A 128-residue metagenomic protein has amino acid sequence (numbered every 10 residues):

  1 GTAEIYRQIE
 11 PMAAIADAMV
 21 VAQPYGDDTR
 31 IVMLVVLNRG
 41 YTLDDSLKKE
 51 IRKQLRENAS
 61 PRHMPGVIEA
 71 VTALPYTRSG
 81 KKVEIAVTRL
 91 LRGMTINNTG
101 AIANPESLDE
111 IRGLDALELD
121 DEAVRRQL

Functional and structural regions predicted by a protein language model:
G1-H63, A73, R78, K82 (+2 more regions): AMP-binding/adenylate-forming catalytic core of the ANL superfamily
H63, T95, T99, L119-A123: Residue-level signal for secondary-structure boundary elements
I68-V71: General small-molecule cofactor/ligand-binding pocket signal
R89-T95: Short arginine-rich
L108-L128: Cysteine/selenocysteine-centered motifs that mediate thiol-based redox chemistry or coordinate metal-sulfur cofactors
